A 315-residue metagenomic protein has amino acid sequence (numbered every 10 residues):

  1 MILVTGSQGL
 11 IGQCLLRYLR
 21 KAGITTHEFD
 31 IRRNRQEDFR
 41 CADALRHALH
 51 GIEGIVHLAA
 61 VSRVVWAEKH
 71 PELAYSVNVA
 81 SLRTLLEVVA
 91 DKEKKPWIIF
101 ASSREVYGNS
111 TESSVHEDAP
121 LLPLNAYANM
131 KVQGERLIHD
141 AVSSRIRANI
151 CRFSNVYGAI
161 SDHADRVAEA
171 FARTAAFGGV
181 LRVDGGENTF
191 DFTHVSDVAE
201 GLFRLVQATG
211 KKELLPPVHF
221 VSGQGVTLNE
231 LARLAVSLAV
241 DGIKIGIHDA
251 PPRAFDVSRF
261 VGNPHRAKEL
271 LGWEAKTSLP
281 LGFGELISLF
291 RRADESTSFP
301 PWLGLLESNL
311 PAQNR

Functional and structural regions predicted by a protein language model:
I2-K21: N-terminal Rossmann NAD(P)H-binding glycine-rich loop of SDR-like oxidoreductase domains
T5, F29, I55-L58, I98-R104 (+2 more regions): SDR active-site strand-loop-helix element
T26-A44: Adenosine-cofactor binding site in Rossmann-like domains, unifying the SAM/SAH pocket of S-adenosylmethionine-dependent
A42-V77: NAD(P)H-binding glycine-rich loop region in Rossmannoid oxidoreductase-like domains and their noncatalytic homologs
A44, R83-V88, L137, F192 (+2 more regions): Conserved mid-core alpha-helix of short-chain dehydrogenase/reductase
K69-E72, S76-T84, P96-W97, V106-C151 (+2 more regions): Catalytic helix-loop patch of NAD(P)-dependent Rossmann-fold dehydrogenases
V106, V156-G158, N188, V198: Conserved sequence/active-site signature of Rossmann-fold short-chain dehydrogenase/reductase
A175-G179, V183-R315: C-terminal substrate-binding subdomain of Rossmann-fold SDR/epimerase-dehydratase oxidoreductases
